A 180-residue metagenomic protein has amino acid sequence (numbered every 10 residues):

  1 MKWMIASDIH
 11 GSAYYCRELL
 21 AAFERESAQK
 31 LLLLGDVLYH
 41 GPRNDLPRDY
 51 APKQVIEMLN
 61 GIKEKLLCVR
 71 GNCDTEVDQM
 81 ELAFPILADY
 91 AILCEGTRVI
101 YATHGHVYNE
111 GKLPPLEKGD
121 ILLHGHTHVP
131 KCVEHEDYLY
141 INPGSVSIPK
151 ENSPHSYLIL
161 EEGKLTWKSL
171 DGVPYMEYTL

Functional and structural regions predicted by a protein language model:
K2, I92-G96, E134-E136, Y140-L180: Binuclear metal-dependent phosphoesterase catalytic core
K2-E95: Core catalytic region of metal-dependent phosphoesterases/phosphodiesterases, especially metallo-beta-lactamase-like
A6, T103, N142-P143: Thr-Gly-centered strand-to-loop micro-motif
H10-Y14, Y39-G41, N72-Q79, V107-L113 (+2 more regions): Active-site environment of divalent metal-dependent phosphoester hydrolases
L32, L67-V69, I121-L123, L139-I141 (+1 more regions): Hydrophobic/aromatic beta-strand patches that form the interior of the parallel beta-sheet core in alpha/beta enzyme
L59-I62, M80-E81, L113-K118, L160: Alpha-helix C-terminal capping segments
A83-K131: Internal catalytic-core helix/loop-beta-alpha segment that presents or stabilizes conserved functional determinants
